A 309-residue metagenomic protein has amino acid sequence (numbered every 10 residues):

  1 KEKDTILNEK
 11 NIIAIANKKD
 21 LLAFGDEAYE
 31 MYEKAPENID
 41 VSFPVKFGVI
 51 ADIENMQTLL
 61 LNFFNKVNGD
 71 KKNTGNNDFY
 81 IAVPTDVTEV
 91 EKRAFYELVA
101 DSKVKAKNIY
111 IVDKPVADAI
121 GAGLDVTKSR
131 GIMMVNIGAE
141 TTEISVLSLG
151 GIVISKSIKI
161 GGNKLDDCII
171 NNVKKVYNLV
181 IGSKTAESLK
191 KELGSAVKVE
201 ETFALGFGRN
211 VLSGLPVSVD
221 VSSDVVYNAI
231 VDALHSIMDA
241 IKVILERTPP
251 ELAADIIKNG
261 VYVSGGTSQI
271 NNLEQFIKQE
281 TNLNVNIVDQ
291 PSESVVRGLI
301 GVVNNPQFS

Functional and structural regions predicted by a protein language model:
K1-I137, L147-V261, S268-S309: Nucleotide/phosphate-binding catalytic cleft detector across ATP-hydrolyzing and phosphate-transferring enzymes
E140: Short glycine-rich anion-binding loops that position phosphate/pyrophosphate groups of nucleotides and phosphorylated
E143-S145: A structural feature that tracks compact, well-ordered secondary-structure segments with a strong bias toward
